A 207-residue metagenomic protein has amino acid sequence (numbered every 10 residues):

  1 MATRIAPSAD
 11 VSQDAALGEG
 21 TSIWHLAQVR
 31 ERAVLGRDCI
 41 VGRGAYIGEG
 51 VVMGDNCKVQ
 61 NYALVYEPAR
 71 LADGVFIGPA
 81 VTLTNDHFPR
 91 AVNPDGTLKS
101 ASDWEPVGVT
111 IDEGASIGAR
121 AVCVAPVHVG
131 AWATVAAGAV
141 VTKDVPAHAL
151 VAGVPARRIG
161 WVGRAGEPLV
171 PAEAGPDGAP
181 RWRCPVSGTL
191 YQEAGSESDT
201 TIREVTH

Functional and structural regions predicted by a protein language model:
A2-P7, S22-H128: Flexible, glycine/small-residue-enriched loop-and-beta-strand segment within the central core of proteins
N56, Q60, L98, E113 (+3 more regions): Short Cys/His-rich Zn2+-coordinating modules
A131-T134, V140: Internal alpha/beta core interface subdomains
R158-W161, W182: Cys/His-enriched microdomains
G163, C184-S187: Short cysteine-rich clusters marking metal-coordination/redox-active sites
P171-A172, L190-A194: Short, non-ligating residues that shape and space the ligands of small metal-coordination modules and catalytic
E173-P180: Short linker/helix segments within small regulatory modules
